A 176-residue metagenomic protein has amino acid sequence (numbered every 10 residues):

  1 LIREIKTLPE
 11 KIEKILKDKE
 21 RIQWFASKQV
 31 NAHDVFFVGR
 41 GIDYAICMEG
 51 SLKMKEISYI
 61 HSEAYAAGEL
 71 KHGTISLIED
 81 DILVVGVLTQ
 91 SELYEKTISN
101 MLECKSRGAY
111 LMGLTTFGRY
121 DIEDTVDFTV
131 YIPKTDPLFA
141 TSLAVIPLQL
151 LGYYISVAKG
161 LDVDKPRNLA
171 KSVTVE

Functional and structural regions predicted by a protein language model:
L1-E176: A SIS-like phosphosugar-recognition module
